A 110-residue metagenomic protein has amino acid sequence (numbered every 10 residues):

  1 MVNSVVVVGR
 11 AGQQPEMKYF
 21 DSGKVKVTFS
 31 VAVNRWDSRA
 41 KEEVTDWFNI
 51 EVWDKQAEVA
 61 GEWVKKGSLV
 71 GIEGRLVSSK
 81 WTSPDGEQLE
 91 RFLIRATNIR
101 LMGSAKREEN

Functional and structural regions predicted by a protein language model:
M1-N110: Single-stranded nucleic acid-binding surfaces, predominantly the OB-fold ssDNA-binding core
